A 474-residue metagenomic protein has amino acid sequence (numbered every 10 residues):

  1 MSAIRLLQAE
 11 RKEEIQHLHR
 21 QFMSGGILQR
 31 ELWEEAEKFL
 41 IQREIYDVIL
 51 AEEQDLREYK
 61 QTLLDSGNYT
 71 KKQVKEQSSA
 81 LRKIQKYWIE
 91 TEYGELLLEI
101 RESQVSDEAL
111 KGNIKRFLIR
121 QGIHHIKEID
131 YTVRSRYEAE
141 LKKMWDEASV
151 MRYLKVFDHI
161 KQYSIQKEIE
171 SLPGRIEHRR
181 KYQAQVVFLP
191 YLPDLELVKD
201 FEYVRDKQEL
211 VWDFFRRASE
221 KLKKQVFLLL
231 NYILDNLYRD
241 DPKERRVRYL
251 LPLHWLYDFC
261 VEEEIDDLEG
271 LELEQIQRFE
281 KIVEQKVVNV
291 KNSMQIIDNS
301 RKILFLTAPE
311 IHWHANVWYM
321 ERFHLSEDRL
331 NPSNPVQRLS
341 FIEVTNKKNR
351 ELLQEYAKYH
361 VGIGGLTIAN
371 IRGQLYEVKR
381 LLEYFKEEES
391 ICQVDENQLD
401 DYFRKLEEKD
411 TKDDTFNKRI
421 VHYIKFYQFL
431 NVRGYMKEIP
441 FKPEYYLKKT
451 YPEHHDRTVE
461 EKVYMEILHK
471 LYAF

Functional and structural regions predicted by a protein language model:
M1-M436: Charge-rich, intrinsically disordered N-terminal extensions that act as flexible nucleic-acid engagement or regulatory
A9-R20, R350, T450-F474: Long, amphipathic, Lys/Arg-enriched alpha-helical "connector/arm" segment
Q354, L382-E383, L447, E460-Y464: Short hydrophobic/aromatic segments of transmembrane alpha-helices and their interfaces
E377-R380, Y445, K449: A generic structural signal for ordered alpha-helices
D395-L399, I439-K448: Long, charged, glycine-rich C-terminal linkers/tails
L406, N431, F441, K448-Y451 (+1 more regions): Short alpha-helical interface elements
D413, M436-Y445, E460-E466: Short, highly charged low-complexity linear segments
